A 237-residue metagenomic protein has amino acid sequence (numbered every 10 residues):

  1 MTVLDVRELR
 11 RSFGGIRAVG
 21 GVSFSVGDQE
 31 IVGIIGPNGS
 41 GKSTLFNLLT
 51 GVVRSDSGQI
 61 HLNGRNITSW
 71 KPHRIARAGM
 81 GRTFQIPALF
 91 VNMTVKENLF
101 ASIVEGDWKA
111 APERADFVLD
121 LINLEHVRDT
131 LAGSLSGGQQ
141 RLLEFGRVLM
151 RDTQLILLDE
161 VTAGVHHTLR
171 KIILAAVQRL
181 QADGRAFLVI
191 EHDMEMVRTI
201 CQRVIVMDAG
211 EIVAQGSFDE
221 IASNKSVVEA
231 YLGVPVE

Functional and structural regions predicted by a protein language model:
T2-E237: Glycine-rich phosphate-binding loops of nucleotide-dependent enzymes
